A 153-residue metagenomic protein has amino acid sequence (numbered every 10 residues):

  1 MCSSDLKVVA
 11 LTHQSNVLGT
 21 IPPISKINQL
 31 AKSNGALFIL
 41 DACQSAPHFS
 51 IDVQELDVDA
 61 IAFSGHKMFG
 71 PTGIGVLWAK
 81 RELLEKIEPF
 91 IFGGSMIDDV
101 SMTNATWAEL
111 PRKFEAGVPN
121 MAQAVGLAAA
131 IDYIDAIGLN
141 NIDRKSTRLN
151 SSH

Functional and structural regions predicted by a protein language model:
M1-C2, L149-H153: Positively charged, low-complexity/disordered segments
S4-R148: Pyridoxal 5′-phosphate
